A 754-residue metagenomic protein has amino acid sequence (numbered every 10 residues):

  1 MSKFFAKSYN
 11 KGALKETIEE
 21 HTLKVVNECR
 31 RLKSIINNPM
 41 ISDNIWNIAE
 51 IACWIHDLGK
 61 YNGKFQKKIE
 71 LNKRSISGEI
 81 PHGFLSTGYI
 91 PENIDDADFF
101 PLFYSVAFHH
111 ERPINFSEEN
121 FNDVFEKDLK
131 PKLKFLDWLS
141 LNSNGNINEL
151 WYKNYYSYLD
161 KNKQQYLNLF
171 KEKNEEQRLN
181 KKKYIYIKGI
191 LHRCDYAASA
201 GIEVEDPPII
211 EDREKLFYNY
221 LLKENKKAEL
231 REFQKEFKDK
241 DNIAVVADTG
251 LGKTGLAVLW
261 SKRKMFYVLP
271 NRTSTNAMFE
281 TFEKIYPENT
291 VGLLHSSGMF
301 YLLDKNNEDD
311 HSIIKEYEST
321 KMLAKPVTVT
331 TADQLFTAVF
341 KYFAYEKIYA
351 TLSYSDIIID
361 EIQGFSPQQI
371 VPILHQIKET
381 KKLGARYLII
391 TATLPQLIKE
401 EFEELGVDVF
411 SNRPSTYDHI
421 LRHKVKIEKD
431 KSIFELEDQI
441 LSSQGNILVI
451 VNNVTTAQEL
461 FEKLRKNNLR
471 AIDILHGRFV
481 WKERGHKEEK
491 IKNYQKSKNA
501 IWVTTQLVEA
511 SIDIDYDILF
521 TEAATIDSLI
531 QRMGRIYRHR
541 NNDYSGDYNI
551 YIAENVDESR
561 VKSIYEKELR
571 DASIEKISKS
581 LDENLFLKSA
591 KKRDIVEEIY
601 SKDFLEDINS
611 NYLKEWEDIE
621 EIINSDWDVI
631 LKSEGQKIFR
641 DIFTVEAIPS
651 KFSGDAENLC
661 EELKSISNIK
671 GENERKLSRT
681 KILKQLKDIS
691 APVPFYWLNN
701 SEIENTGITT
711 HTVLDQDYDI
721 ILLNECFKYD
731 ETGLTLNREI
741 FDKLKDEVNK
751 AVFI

Functional and structural regions predicted by a protein language model:
S2-I210: Accessory nucleic-acid engagement/destabilization modules that flank
Y9, L293-D304, V454-T455, D473-H486 (+1 more regions): Conserved helicase motor
D239-W260: Walker A/P-loop
R263-Y286, L293-M299, Q396-I398: Conserved Walker A/P-loop ATP-binding site and its immediately adjacent core in helicase/helicase-like ATPase domains
N289-A338: Inter-Walker segment of RecA-like/P-loop motor cores
K347-D356, I362-S415: Post-DEXD/H (motif II) to motif III coupling segment of the RecA-like Helicase ATP-binding lobe
Q396-S442: Interdomain hinge/linker at the junction between the two RecA-like core domains of SF2 helicases
E435-D438, S442-Q444, T455, E459-K466 (+2 more regions): C-terminal helicase lobe and adjacent C-terminal extensions/tails of nucleic-acid helicase motors
